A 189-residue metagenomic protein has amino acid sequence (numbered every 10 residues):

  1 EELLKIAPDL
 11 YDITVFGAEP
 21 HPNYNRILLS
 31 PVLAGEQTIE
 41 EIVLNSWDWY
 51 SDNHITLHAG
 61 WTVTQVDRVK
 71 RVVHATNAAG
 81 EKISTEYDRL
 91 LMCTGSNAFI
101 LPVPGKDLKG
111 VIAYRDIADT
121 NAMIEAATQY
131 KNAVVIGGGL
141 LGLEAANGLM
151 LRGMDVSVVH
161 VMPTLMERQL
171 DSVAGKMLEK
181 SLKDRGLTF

Functional and structural regions predicted by a protein language model:
E1-A7, P22-N25, T76-I83, V134-L140: Short, mixed-charge, low-aromatic patches
E1-G60, G148-V173: Beta1-alpha1 glycine-rich phosphate/pyrophosphate-binding loop at the start of Rossmann-like nucleotide-binding domains
L3, L29, L90-L91, L141-L143: Generic leucine side-chain signal with a strong bias for well-ordered alpha-helical environments
V15, L33, C93, V103 (+1 more regions): Short glycine/serine/threonine-biased micro-segments
E19, Q37, N97, D107 (+1 more regions): Gly/Ser/Thr-rich beta-alpha loop segments that engage phosphate groups in nucleotides
N45-V134, S157: FAD-binding core/adjacent interface of flavoenzyme oxidoreductases
K109-F189: Predominantly flavin-linked oxidoreductase catalytic cores and closely associated redox partners
